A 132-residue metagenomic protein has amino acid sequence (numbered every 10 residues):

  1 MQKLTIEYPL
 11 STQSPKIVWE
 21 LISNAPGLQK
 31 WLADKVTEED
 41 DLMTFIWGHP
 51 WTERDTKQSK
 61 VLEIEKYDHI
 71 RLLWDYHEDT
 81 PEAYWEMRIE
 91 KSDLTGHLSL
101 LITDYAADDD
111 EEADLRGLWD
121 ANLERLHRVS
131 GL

Functional and structural regions predicted by a protein language model:
M1-T37: Hydrophobic ligand-binding cavity/cleft-lining segments
K3, L42, Y67-H69, T95-S99: A generic structural signal for beta-strand entry/edge sites
K3-T5, R54-S59, P81-E86: Short, surface-exposed coil-to-beta transition loops
I6-L10, V61, I102: A structural signal for short, well-ordered beta-strand segments
L10-T12, W47, I89: Hydrophobic residues in beta-strands and at strand termini
V18-W19, L28, M43-F45, V61 (+4 more regions): Hydrophobic pocket/interface hotspot
K30-Y76: Glycine-rich portal/gate segments that line the openings of hydrophobic small-molecule binding cavities
L73, H77-A121, L126, L132: Beta-strand/loop substructures that line and gate deep hydrophobic ligand-binding cavities in soluble
